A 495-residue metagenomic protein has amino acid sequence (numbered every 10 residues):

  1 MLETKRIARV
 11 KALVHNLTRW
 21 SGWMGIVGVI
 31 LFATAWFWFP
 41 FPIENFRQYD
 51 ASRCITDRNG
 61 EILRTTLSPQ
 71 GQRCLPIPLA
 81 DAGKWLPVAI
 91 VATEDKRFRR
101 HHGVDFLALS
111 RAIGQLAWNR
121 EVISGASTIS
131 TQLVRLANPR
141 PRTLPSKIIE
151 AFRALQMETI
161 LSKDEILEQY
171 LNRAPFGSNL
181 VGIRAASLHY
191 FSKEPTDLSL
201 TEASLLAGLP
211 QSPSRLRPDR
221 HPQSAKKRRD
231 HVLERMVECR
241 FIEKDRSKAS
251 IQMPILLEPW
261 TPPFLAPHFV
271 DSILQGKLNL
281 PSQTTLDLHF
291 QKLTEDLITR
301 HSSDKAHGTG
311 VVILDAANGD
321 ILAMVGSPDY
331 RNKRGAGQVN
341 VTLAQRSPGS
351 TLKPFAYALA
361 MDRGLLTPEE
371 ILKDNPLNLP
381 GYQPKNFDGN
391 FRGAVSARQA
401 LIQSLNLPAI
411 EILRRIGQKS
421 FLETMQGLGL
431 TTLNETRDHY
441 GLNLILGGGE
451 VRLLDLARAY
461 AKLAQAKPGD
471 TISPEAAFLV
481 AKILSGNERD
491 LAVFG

Functional and structural regions predicted by a protein language model:
M1-K305, D320-L322, S327, N375: Juxtamembrane regions of bacterial inner-membrane/periplasmic proteins, predominantly the peptidoglycan biogenesis
T56, V312-A316: Short hydrophobic alpha-helical segments used for membrane anchoring or interfacial signaling
C74-P78, D329-A344: A short, polar/charged loop-to-alpha-helix boundary motif
A89-V91, D95, M236, T294 (+5 more regions): Active-site SXXK
R99-L109, V181-R184, K244-S247, G335 (+3 more regions): Short, well-structured active-site flanking segments
W118-R142, T196, W260-Q275, L366-F421 (+2 more regions): Conserved catalytic neighborhood of penicillin-recognizing serine enzymes
A154, D219, A225, S250 (+3 more regions): Active-site-proximal helix/loop microenvironment of the serine DD-peptidase/beta-lactamase transpeptidase fold
T284-D304, V311, M324, N332-V341 (+2 more regions): A penicillin-recognizing enzyme superfamily signal
